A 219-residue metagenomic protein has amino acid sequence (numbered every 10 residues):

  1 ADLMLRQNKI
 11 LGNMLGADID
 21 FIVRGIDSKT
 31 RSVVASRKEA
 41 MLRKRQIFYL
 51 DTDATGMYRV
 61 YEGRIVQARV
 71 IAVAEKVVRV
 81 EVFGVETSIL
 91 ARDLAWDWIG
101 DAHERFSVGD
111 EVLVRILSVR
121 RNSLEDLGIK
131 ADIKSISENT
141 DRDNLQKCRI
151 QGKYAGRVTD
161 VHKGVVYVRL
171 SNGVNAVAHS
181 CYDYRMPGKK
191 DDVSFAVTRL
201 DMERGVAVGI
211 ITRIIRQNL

Functional and structural regions predicted by a protein language model:
A1-L219: Single-stranded RNA-binding regions, centering on S1/OB-family and related RNA-binding modules
